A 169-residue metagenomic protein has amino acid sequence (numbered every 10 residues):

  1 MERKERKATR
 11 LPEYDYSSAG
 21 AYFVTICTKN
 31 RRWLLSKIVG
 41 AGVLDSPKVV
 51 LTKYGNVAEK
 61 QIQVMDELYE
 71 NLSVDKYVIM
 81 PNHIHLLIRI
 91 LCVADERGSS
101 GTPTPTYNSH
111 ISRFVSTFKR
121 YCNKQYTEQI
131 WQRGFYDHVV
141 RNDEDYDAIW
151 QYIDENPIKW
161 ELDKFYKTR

Functional and structural regions predicted by a protein language model:
M1-R169: Short catalytic/metal-binding and nucleic-acid-binding patches
